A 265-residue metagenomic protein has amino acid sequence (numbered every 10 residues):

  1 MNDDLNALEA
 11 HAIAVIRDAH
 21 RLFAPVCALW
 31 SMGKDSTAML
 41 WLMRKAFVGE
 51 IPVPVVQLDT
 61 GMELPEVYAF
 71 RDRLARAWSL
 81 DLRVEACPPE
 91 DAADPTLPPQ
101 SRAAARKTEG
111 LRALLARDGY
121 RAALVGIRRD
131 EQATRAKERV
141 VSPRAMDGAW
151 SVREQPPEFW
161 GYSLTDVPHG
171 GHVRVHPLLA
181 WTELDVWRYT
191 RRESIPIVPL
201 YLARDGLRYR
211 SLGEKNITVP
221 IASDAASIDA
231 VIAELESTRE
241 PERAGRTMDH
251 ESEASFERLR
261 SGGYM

Functional and structural regions predicted by a protein language model:
M1-M265: Nucleotide-activated chemistry modules centered on ATP-dependent adenylation/adenylyltransferase
